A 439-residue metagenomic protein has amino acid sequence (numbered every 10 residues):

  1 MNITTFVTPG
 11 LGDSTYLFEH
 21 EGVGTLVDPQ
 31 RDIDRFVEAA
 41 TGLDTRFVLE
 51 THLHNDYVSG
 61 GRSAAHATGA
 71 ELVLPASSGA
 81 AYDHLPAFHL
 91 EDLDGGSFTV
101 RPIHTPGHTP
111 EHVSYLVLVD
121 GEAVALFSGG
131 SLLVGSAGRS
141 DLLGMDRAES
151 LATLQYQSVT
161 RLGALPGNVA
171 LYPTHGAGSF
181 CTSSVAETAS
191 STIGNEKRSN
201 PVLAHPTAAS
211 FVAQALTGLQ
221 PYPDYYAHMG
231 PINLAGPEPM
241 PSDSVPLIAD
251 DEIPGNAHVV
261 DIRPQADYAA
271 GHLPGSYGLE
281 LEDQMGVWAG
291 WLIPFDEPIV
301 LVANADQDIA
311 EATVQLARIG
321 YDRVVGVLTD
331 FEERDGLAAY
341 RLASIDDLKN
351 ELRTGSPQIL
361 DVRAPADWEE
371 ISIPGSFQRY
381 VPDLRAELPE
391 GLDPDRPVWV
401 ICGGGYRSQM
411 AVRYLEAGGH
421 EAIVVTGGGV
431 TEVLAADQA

Functional and structural regions predicted by a protein language model:
M1-L43, Y115-G129, G135: Conserved beta-strand hairpin/beta-sheet module of binuclear metal-dependent hydrolase folds, prominently
F18, D28, H52, A64 (+8 more regions): Divalent metal-coordination and catalytic microenvironments
G24, T109-Q220: Metallo-beta-lactamase
L26-V27, T45-H54, V73-S77, T105-G107 (+3 more regions): Active-site neighborhood of phospho(di)ester-bond hydrolases with catalytic His/Asp-centered motifs
P29-Q30, L53, S77, H108-T109 (+7 more regions): Active-site metal-binding loops of divalent metal-dependent hydrolases
R31-V73: Active-site metal-binding motif and surrounding structural segment of the metallo-beta-lactamase
T45, E71-L74, A80-Y115, V124 (+3 more regions): Active-site-proximal cofactor/substrate-binding loop regions of enzyme domains
R139-D141, A152, N195-P231, A235-P237 (+3 more regions): Rhodanese-like catalytic fold shared by cysteine-dependent sulfurtransferases and DSP/PTP-type phosphatases
